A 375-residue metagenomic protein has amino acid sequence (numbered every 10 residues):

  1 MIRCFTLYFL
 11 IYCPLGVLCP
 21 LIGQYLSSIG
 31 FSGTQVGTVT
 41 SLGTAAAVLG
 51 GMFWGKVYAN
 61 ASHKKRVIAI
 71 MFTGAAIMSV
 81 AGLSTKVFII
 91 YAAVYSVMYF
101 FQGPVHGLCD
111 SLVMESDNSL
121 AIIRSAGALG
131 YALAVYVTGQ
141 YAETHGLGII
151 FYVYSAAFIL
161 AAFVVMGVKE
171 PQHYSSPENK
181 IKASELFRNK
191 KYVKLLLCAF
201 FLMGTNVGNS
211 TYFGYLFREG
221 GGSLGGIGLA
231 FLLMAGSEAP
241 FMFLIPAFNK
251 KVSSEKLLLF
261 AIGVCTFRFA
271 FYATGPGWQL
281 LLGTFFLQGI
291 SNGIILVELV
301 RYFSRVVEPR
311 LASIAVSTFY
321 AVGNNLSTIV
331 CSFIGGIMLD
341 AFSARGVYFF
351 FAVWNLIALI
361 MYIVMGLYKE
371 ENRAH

Functional and structural regions predicted by a protein language model:
M1-T44, K191-A230: Helix-loop boundary and gating motifs at the non-cytosolic
F9, M78, F88-V105, F200 (+1 more regions): Hydrophobic core of transmembrane alpha-helices in multi-pass small-molecule transporters, especially MFS/SLC-type
L49-H63, A142, P240-S253, L339-D340: Helix-to-loop junctions at the C-terminal end of transmembrane segments in multipass secondary transporters
R66-V80, K256-A270: Structural signature of the two symmetry-related core transmembrane helices
V94-A126: Cytoplasmic helix-loop-helix junction between adjacent transmembrane helices in 12-TM secondary transporters
I149-M166, G346-G366: Symmetry-related core transmembrane helices of the 12-TM Major Facilitator Superfamily/SLC fold
G167-A199: Juxtamembrane intracellular "pre-TM" segments in multi-pass secondary transporters
R310-A341: A late C-terminal transmembrane helix in Major Facilitator Superfamily
